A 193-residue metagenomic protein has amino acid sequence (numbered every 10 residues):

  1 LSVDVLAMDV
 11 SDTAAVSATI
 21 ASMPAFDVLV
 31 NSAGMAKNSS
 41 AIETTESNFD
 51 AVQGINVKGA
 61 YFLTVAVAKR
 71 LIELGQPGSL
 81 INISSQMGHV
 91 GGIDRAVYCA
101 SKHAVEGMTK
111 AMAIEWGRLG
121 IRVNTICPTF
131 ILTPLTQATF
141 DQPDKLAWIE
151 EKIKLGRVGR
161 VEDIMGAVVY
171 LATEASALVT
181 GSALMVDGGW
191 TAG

Functional and structural regions predicted by a protein language model:
A7-A18, E46, E162-D163: The beta1-alpha1 cofactor-binding region of Rossmann-like NAD(H)/NADP(H)-dependent oxidoreductases
S40-A41, T45-A51, I149: Substrate-binding pocket helix/loop in short-chain dehydrogenase/reductase
I42, V90-V97, R118-L119, G156 (+1 more regions): Active-site loop immediately N-terminal to the catalytic Tyr-X3-Lys motif of short-chain dehydrogenase/reductase
T64, S101, T109: Active-site helix of classical SDR
K69, I114-R118, A177: Alpha-helical segment proximal to the catalytic Tyr-Lys
S85: Residue(s) in the substrate-gating loop at a strand-loop-helix junction that position the organic substrate next
V90, V168-V169, T180-G193: Short C-terminal tail/terminal secondary-structure segment of NAD(P)H-dependent dehydrogenase/reductase domains
